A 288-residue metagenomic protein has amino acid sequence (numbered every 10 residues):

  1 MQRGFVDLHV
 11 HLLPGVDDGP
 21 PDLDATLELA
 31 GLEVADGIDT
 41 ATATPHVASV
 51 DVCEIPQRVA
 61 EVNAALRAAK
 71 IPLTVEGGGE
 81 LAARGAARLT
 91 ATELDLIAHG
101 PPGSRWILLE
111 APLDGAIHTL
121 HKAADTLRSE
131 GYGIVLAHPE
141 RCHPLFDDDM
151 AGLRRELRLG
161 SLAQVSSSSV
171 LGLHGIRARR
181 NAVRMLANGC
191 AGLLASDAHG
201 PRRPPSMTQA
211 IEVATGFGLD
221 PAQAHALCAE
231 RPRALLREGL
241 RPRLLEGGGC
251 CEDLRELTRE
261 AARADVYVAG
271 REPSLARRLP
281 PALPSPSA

Functional and structural regions predicted by a protein language model:
M1-K70: An N-terminally biased module of ancient metal coordination in phosphate/nucleic-acid-related enzymes
Q2-G4, L8, G37-T42, L94-R105 (+3 more regions): Active-site gating loops and adjacent loop-to-helix segments of metal-dependent hydrolytic enzymes
V6-L8, A41-T44, E76-E80, V135-A137 (+2 more regions): Active-site neighborhood of phospho(di)ester-bond hydrolases with catalytic His/Asp-centered motifs
D17, H46-V50, L113-D114, E140-H143 (+2 more regions): Short histidine/acidic/glycine/proline-rich micro-motifs that form metal- and phosphate-coordinating active-site loops
V34, R128, L186-A187: Non-catalytic positions within long, well-ordered alpha-helices that form the structural scaffold/packing of enzyme
D51-Q164, L245-S287: Extended substrate/RNA-proximal surfaces in nucleic-acid metabolism proteins
L173-G175, P205, P221-C251: C-terminal helical cap
N188-S206: Short acidic/histidine-rich active-site segments
